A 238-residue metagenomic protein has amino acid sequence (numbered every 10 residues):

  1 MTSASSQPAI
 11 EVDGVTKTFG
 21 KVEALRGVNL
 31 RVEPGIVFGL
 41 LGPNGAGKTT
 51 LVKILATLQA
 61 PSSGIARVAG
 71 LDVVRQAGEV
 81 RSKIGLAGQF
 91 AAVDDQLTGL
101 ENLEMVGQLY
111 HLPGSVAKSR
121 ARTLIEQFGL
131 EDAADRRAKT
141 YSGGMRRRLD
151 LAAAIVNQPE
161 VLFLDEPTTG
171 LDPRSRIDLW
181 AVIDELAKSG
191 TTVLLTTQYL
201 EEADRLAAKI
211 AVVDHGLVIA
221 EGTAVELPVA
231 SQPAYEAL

Functional and structural regions predicted by a protein language model:
M1-S6: Pre-NBD coupling/linker segments of ABC/ABC-like ATPases
Q7-V12, K17-D214, V218-A220: ABC transporter nucleotide-binding domains
V225-A230: Short acidic-hydrophobic catalytic motif
Q232-L238: Short glycine-/aliphatic-rich beta-strand segments at the starts of folded cytosolic domains
